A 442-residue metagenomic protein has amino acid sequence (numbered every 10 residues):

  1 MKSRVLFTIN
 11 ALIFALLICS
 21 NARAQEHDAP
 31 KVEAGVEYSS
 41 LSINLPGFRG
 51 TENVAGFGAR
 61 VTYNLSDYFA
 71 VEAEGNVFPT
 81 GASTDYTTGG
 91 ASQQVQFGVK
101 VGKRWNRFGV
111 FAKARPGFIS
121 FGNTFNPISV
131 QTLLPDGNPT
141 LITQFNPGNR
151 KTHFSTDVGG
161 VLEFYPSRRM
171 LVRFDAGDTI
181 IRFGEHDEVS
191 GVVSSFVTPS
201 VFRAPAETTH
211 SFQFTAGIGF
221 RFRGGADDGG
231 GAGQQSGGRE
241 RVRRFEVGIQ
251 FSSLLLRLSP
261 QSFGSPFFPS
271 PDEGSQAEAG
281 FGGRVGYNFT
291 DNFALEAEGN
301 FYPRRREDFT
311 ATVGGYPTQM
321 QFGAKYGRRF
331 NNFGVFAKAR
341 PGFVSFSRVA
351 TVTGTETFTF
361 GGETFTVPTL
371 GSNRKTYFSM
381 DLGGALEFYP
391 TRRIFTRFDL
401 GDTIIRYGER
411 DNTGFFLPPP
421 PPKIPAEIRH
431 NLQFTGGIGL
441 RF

Functional and structural regions predicted by a protein language model:
M1-R4: Positively charged n-region of N-terminal signal peptides that target proteins for export
T8-I18: Bacterial N-terminal signal peptides
R23-N64, Q213-Y287, G354, G362 (+1 more regions): Short glycine/proline- and aromatic-enriched beta-strand/turn motifs that initiate or cap beta-hairpins
R23-Q25, L45-G50, T84-T88, F145-R150 (+6 more regions): Outer-membrane beta-barrel domain signature
L41-L45, G81-A82, N138-N146, F196-F202 (+4 more regions): Extracytoplasmic loops and strand-loop junctions of Gram-negative outer membrane beta-barrel proteins
L45-E52, A82-G89, N123-Q131, E185-V193 (+5 more regions): Outer-membrane beta-barrel translocator domains and adjoining extracellular loop/strand segments of Gram-negative
T62-T156, F164-P166, S211, T215-F220 (+6 more regions): Gram-negative (and chloroplast) outer-membrane scaffold detector with strong preference for beta-barrel transmembrane
S167-G233, T391-F442: Predominantly the C-terminal beta-signal and adjacent terminal strand-loop region of outer-membrane beta-barrel
